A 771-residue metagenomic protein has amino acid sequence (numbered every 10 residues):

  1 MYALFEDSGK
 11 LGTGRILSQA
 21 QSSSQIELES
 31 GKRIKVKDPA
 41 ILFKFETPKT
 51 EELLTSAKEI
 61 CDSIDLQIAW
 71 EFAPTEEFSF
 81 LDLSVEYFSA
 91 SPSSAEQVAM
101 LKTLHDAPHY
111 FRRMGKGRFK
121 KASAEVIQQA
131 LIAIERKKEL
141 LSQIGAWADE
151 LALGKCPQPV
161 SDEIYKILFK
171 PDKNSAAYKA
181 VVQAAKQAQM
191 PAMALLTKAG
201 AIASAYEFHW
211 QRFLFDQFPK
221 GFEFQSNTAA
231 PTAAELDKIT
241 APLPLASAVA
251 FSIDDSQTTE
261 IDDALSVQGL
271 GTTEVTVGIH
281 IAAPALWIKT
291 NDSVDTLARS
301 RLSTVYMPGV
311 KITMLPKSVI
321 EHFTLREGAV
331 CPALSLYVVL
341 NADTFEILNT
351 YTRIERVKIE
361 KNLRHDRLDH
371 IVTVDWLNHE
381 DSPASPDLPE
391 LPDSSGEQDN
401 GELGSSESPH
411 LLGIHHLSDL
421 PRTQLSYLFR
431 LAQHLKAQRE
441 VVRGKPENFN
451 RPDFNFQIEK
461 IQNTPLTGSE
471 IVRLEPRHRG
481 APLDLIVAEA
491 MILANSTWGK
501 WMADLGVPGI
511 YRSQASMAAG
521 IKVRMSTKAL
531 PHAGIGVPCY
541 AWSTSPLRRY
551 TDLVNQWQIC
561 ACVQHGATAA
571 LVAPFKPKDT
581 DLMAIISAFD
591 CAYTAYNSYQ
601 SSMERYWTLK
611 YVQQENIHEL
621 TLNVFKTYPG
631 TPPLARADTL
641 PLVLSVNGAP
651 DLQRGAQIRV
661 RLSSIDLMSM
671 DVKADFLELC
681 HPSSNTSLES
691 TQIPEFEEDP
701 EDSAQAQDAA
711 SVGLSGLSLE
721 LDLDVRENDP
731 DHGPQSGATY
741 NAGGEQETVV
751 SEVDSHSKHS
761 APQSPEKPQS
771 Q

Functional and structural regions predicted by a protein language model:
D7-G12, Q19-S22, S30-K32, K37-T55 (+12 more regions): Electropositive polyanion-binding surfaces
D62-Q67: Short, leucine-enriched amphipathic alpha-helices that occur as contiguous helical runs
L104-H105, P191, T197, V554: Alpha-helix C-terminal capping/helix-coil junction sites
M114-I127: Accessory beta->alpha helical hairpin/"wing" motif in late/C-terminal subdomains of nucleic-acid enzymes
V126-I132, F218-Q225, I458-Q462, M517-V523: Eukaryote-specific, cytoplasm-facing alpha-helical/coiled-coil scaffolding segments in long proteins
Q129-G145: Short, amphipathic alpha-helical interaction segments positioned at domain boundaries
G145-P242, S247: Low-complexity, highly charged intrinsically disordered N-terminal segments that act as targeting/localization
